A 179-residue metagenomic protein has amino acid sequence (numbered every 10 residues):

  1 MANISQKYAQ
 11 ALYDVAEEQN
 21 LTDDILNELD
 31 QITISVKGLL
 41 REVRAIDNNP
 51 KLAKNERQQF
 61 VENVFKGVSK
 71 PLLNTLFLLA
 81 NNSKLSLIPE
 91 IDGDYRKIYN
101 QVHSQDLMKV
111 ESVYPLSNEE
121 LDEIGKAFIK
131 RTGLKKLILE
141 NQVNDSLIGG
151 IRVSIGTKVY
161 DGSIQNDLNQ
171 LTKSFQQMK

Functional and structural regions predicted by a protein language model:
M1-K179: Elongated, mostly alpha-helical coiled-coil "stalk/stator" tethers of large membrane protein machines
